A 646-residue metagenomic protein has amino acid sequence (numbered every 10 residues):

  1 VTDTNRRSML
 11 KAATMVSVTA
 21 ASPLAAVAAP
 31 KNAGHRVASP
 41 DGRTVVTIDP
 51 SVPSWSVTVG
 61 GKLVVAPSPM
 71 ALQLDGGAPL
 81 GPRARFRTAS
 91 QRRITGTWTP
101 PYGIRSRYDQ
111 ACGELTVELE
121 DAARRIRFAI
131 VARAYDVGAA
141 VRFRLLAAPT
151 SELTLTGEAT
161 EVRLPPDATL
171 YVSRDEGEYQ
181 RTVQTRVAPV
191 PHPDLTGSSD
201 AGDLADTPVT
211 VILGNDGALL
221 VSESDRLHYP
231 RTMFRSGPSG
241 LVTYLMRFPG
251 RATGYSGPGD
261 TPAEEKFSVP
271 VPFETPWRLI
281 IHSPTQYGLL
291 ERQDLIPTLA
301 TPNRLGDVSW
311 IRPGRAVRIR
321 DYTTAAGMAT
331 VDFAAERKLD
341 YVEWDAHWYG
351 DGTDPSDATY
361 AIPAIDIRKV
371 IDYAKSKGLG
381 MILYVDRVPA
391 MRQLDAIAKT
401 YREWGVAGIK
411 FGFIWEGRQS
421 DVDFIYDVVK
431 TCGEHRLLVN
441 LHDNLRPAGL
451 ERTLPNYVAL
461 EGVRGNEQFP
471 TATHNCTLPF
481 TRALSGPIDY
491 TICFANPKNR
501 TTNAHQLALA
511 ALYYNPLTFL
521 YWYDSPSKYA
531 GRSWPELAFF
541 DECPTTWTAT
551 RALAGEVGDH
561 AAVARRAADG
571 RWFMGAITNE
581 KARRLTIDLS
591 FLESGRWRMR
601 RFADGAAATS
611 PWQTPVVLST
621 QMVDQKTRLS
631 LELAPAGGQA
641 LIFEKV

Functional and structural regions predicted by a protein language model:
S8-A28: N-terminal export signals
G34-L299: N-terminal accessory beta-strand-rich subdomains and adjacent acidic, glycine-rich linkers that precede catalytic cores
I104-S106, E176-Q180, R601-Q625: Solvent-exposed beta-strand/loop surfaces of large extracellular or lumenal domains
V117, S525-F573, A607-T614: Glycan-recognition and catalytic regions of carbohydrate-active enzymes
F273-G288, R292-A326, F333, R337: An acidic-aromatic substrate-binding cleft motif
A346-T502: Aromatic- and carboxylate-enriched substrate-binding clefts and catalytic-loop regions of carbohydrate-active enzymes
E556-S594, Q639-I642: Carbohydrate-binding surface patches
M622-V646: C-terminal beta-strand-rich structural cap/linker in extracellular carbohydrate-active enzymes
